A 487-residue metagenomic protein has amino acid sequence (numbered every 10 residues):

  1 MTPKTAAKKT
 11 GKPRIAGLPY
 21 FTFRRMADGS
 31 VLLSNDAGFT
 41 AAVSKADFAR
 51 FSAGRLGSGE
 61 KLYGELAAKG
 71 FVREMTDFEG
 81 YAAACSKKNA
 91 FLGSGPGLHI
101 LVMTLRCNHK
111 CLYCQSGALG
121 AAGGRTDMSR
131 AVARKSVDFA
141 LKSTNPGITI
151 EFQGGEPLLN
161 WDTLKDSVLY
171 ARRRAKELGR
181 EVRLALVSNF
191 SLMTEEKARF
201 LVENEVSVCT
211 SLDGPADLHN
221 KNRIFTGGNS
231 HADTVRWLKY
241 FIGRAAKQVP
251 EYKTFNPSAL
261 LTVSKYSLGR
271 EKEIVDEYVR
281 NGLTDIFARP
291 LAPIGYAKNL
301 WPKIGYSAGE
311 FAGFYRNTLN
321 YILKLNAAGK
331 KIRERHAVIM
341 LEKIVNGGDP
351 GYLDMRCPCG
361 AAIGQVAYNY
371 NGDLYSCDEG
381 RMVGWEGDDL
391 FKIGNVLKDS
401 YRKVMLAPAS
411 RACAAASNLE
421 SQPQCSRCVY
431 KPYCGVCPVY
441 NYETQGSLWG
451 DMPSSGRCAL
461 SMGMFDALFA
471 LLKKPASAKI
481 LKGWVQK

Functional and structural regions predicted by a protein language model:
P3-A42, K61-I100: N-terminal [4Fe-4S]-dependent radical SAM core
K4, D217-A232, K239, G243 (+4 more regions): Radical SAM enzyme [4Fe-4S]-AdoMet core and its adjacent flexible, acidic and glycine-rich loops/tails across
G17-P19, F23-F48, A337-A459: Accessory C-terminal segments flanking Radical SAM cores
A84-R199, E203-N204: Conserved alpha-helical substructure of the radical SAM core
H99, I148-I150, L184-L186, V208-T210 (+3 more regions): Hydrophobic faces of well-ordered beta-strands that scaffold small-molecule active sites in alpha/beta enzyme cores
C114-G120, T254, V429-Y433, Y442: Detector for the c-type heme attachment site
K135-Q153, M452-K487: Short Fe-S-cluster ligation motifs
A198-A216, T284-P293: Non-cysteine beta-strand/loop elements that form the S-adenosyl-L-methionine
